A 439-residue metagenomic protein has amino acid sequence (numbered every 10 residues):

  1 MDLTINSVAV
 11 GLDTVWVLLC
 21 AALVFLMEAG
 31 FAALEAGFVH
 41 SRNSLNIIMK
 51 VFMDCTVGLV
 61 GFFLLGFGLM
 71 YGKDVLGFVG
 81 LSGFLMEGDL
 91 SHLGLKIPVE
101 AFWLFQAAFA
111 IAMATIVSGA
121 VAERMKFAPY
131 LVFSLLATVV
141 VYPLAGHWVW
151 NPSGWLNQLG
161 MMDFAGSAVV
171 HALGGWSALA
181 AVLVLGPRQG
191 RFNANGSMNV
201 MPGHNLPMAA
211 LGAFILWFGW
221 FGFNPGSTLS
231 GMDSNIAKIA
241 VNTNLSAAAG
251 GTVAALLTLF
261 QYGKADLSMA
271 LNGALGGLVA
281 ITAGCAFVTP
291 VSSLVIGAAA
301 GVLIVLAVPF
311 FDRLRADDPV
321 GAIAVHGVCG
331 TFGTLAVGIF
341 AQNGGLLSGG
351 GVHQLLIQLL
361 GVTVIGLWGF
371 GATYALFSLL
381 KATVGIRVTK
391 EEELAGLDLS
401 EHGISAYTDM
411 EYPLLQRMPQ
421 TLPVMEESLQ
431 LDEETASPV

Functional and structural regions predicted by a protein language model:
M1-V439: Hydrophobic alpha-helical transmembrane bundles of multi-pass membrane proteins
